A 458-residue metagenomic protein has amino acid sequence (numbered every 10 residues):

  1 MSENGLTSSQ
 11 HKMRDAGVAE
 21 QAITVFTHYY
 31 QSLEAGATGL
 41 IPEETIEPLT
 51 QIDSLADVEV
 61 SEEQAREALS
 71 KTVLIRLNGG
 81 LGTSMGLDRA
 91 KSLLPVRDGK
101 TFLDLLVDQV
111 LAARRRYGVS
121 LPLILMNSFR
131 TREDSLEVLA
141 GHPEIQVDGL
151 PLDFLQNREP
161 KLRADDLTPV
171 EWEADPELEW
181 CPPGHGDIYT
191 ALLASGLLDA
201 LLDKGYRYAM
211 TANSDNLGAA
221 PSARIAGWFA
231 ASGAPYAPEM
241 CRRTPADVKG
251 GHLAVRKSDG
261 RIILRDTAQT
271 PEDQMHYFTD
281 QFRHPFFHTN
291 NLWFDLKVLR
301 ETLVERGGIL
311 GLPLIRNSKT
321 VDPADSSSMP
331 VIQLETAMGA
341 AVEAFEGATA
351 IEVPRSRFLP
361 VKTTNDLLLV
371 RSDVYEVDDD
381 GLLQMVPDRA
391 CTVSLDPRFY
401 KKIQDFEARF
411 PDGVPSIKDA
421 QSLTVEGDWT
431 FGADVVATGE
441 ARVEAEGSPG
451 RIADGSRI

Functional and structural regions predicted by a protein language model:
M1-V73, G227-I458: Left-handed beta-helix
S2-L152, K161, W172-P182, G186-Y189 (+6 more regions): N-terminal glycine-rich phosphate-binding loop and ensuing alpha1 helix
I75, L94, I124, D153-L155 (+5 more regions): Hydrophobic/aromatic beta-strand patches that form the interior of the parallel beta-sheet core in alpha/beta enzyme
N78-G79, S214, L296, T364: Residues immediately flanking
G82, T131, P160, L217 (+3 more regions): Surface-exposed, flexible loop/turn segments at secondary-structure boundaries
F102-L106, N213, Y236-P238, R457-I458: Extended, hydrophobic alpha-helical segments in both membrane/secreted and soluble proteins
S120, E137-A209, N213-L296, R300-V304: Conserved core of the sugar-phosphate nucleotidyltransferase
P122-T131, S214-N216, R355-L359, T363: Conserved short loop/turn motifs at secondary-structure junctions
